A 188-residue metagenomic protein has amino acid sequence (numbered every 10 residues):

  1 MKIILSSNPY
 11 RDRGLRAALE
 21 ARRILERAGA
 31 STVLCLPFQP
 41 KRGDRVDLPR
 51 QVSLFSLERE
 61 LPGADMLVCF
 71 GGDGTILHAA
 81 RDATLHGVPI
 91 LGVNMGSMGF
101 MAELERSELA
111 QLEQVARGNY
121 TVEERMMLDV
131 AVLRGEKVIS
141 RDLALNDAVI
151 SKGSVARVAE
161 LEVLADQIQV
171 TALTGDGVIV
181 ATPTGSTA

Functional and structural regions predicted by a protein language model:
M1-M66, S107-E123, V132-D142: ATP/NTP phosphate-donor binding region
L5, C69, V180: Redox-cofactor binding/interface segments in oxidoreductases and associated redox assembly factors
G14-L15, G74-A80, T182, T187-A188: Short glycine/serine/threonine-rich phosphate/pyrophosphate-binding segments that cradle anionic phosphate groups
L15, G43-D44, H78-A80, M101-E103: Short glycine-/acidic-enriched loop or helix-start segments at secondary-structure transitions that form or flank
D65, C69-D73, A80-D82: N-terminal glycine-rich "phosphate-gripper" loop used for MgATP/nucleotide binding and carboxylate activation
L67, I90, V178-I179: Short, well-ordered beta-strand core segments
A83-G96, F100: Gly/Ser-rich helix-loop-strand patches that form or flank binding pockets for ribonucleotide-derived cofactors
S97-D176: Catalytic core of DAGKc-family lipid kinases
